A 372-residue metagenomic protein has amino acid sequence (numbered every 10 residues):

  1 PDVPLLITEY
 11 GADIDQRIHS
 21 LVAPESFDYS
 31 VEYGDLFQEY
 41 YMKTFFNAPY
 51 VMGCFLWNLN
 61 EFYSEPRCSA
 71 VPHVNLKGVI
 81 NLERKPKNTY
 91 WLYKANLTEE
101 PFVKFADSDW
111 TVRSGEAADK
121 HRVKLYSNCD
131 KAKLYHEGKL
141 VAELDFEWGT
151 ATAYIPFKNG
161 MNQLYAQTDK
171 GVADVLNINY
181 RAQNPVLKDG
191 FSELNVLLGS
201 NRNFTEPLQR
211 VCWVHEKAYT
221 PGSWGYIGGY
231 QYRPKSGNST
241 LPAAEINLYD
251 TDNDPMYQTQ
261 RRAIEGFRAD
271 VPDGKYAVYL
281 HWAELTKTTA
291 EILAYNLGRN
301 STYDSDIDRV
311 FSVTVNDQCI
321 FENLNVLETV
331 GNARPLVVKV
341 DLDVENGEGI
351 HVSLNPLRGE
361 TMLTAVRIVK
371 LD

Functional and structural regions predicted by a protein language model:
P1-D145, Y154-F157, Q167-D169: Extended substrate-binding grooves/exosites of carbohydrate-active enzymes
L134, A166, V313, D317: Short aromatic-centered micro-motifs
E137-W148, F321-E328: Solvent-exposed serine/threonine-rich low-complexity stretches and specific carbohydrate-binding patches
T150-I155, G266-D270: Short, surface-exposed beta-strand/beta-hairpin micro-motifs centered on an aromatic residue
Y154-M161, V344-N346: Surface-exposed, short loops/turns at beta-strand junctions within beta-sandwich domains
M161-K170, I350-N355: Short, aromatic- and glycine-rich surface loops/edge beta-strands on solvent-exposed regions
G171-N184, A365: Edge beta-strands of extracellular beta-sandwich domains
Q183-D372: Compositionally biased, intrinsically disordered or flexible polar/acidic segments
